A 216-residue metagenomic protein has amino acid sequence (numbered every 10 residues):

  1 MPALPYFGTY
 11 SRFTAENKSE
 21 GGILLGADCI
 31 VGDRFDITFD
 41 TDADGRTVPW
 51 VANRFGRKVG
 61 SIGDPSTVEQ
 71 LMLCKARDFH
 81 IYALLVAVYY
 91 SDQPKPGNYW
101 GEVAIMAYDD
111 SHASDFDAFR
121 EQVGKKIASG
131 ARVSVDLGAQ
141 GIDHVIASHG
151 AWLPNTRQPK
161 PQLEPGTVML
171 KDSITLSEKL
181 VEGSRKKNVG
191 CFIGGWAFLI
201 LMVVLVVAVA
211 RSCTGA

Functional and structural regions predicted by a protein language model:
M1-A216: Conserved active-site motif detector
